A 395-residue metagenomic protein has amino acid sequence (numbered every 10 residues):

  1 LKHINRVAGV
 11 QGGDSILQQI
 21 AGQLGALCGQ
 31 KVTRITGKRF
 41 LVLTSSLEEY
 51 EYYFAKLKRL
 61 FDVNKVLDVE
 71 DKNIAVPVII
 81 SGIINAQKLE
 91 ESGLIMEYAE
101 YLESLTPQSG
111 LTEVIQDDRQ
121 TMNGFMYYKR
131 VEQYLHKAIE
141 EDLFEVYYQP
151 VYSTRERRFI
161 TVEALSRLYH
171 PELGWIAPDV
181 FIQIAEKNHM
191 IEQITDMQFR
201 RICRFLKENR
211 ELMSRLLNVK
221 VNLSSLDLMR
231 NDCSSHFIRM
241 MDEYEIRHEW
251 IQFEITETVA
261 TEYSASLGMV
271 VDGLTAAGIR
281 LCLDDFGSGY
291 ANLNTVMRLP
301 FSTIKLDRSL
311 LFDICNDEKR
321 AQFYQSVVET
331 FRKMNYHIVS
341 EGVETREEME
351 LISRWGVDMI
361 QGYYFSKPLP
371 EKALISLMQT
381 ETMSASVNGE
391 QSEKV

Functional and structural regions predicted by a protein language model:
L1-A26, T33-G37, E51-F54, E100 (+3 more regions): Conserved long alpha-helical elements within nucleotide-processing catalytic cores of c-di-GMP signaling and class III
Q19-Y50, I279-L283, Y336, R346: Conserved helix-loop-beta segment at the catalytic/binding core of cyclic-nucleotide signaling proteins
R34-S45, D62, D68-E103, S109-D118 (+1 more regions): A short glycine-enriched loop-to-beta-strand structural element that forms part of the catalytic core of nucleotide
E51-K58, P77, I83-L111, K129 (+4 more regions): Catalytic-core segments of nucleotide cyclases and related cyclic-nucleotide turnover enzymes
S92-R119, Q133-E145, E172, V339 (+1 more regions): Catalytic/regulatory signature loops of cyclic-dinucleotide turnover enzymes and related class III nucleotidyl cyclases
Q120-I184, N222, L283, S340 (+2 more regions): Active-site core of bacterial EAL-family cyclic-dinucleotide phosphodiesterase domains
R158-E163, N188-L267, G342: Catalytic core of bacterial c-di-GMP phosphodiesterases, primarily the EAL and HD-GYP domains, capturing alpha-helical
P171, S224-N231, W250-S264, A277-V395: EAL-family c-di-GMP phosphodiesterase catalytic domain
